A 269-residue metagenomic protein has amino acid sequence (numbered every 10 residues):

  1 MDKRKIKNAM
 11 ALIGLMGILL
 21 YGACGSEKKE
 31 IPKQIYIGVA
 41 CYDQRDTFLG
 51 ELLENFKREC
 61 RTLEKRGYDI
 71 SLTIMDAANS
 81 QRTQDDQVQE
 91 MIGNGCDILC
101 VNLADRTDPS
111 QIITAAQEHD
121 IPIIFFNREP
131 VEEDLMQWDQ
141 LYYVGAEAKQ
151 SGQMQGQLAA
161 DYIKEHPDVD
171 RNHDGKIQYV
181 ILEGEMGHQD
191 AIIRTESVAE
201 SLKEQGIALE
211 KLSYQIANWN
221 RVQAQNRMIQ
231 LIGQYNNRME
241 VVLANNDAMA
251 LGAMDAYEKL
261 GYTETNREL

Functional and structural regions predicted by a protein language model:
K3-K5, G22-L269: A residue-level marker of the well-folded mature domains of exported/periplasmic proteins
A11-L19: Bacterial N-terminal signal peptides
